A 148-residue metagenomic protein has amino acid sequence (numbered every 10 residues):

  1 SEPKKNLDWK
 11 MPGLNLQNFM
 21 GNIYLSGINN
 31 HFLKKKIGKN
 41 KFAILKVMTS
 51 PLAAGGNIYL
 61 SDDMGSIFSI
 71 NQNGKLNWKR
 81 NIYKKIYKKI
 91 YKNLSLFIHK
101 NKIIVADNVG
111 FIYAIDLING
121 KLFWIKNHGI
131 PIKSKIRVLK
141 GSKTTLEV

Functional and structural regions predicted by a protein language model:
S1-V47, N71, K75-Y87, K121-H128: Aromatic (tryptophan-biased) beta-strands that constitute blades/sheets of beta-rich domains
E2-K4, D116, L146-V148: Short intrinsically disordered, low-complexity coil segments enriched in acidic
W9, I44-D63, K89-F111, I130-V148: Repeat-blade elements of multi-bladed beta-propeller folds
L16, G65-S66: Short active-site-proximal "capping" loops at secondary-structure junctions
Y59, I115-K121: Intrinsic disorder/low-complexity detector
N71-Q72, L117, G141: Inter-blade boundary loops/turns of WD-repeat beta-propellers
